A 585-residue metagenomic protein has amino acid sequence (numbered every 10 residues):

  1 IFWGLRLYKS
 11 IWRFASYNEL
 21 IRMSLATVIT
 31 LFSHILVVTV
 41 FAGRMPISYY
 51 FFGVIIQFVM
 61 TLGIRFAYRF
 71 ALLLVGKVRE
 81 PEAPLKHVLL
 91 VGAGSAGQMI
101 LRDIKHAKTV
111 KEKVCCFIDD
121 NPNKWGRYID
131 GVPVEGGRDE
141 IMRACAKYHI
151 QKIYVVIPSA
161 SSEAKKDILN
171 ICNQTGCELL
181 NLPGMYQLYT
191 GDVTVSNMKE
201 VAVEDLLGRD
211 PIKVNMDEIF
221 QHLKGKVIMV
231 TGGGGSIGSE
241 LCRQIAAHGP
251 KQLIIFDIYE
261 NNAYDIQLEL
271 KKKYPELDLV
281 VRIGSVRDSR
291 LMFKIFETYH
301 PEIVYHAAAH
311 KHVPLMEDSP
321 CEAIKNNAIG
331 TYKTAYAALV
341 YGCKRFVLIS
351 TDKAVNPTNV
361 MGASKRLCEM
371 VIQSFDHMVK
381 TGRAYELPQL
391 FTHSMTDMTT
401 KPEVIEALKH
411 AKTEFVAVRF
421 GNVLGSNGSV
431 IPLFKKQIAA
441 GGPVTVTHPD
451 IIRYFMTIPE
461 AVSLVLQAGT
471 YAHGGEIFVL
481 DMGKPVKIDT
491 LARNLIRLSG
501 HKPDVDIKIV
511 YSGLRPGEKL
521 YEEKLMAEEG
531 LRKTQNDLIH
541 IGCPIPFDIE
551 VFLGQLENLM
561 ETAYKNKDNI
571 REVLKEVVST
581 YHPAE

Functional and structural regions predicted by a protein language model:
G4-L89: Aromatic-rich membrane-interfacial microdomains
A71-T190, I258-Q267, K272, L279-V280 (+1 more regions): A solvent-exposed beta-alpha-beta segment
C145, H149-Q151, P250-K251, F296-Y305 (+2 more regions): Proline-aspartate-enriched helix->loop->beta-strand connector
K165-V227, L339: Flexible, Lys/Arg-rich cytosolic regulatory linkers and terminal tails that connect or flank
T190-G191, H306, H312-E369, S374-M395: Conserved Rossmann-fold NAD(P)-dependent oxidoreductase catalytic core, especially the SDR/UDP-sugar
K213, E218-H222, S374-F391, M398-E585: Strand-loop microenvironment adjacent to phosphate/nucleotide-handling motifs in alpha/beta enzyme folds
I228-A246: N-terminal Rossmann NAD(P)H-binding glycine-rich loop of SDR-like oxidoreductase domains
R282-I303: Conserved Rossmann-fold cofactor-binding substructure of NAD(P)-dependent oxidoreductases
